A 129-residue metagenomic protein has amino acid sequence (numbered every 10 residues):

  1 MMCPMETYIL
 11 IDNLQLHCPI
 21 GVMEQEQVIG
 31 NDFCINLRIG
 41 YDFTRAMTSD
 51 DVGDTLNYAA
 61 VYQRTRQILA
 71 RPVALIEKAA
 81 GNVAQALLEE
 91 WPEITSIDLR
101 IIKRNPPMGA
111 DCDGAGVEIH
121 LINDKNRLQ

Functional and structural regions predicted by a protein language model:
M2-Q129: N-terminal, polar/charged subdomain of small-to-medium soluble alpha/beta proteins
